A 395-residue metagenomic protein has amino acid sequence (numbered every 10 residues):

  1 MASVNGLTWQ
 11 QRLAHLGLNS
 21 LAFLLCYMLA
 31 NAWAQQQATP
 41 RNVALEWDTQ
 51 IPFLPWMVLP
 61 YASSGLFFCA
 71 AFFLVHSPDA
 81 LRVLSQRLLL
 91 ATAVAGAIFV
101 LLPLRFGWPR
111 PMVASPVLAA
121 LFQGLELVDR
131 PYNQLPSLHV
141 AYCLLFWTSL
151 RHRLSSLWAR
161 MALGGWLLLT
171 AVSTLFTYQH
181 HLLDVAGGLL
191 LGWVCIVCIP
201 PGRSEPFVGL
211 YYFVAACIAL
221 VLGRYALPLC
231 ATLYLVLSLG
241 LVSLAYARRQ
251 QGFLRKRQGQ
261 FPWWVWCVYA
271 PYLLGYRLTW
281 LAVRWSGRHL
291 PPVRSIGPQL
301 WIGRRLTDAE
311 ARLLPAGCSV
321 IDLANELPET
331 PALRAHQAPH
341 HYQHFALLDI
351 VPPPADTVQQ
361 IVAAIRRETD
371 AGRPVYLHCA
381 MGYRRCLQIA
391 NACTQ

Functional and structural regions predicted by a protein language model:
M1-F67, F122, Q250-F261: N-terminal transmembrane-helix/juxtamembrane module of multi-pass inner/ER membrane proteins
L24-L25, A93-V100, G165-F176, A215-G223 (+1 more regions): Aromatic-anchored segments of alpha-helical transmembrane domains
N31-T49, L74-G164, T170, P331-A332 (+1 more regions): Membrane-interface loops
W56, A231-A335: Cys-based phosphatase fold recognition centered on the PTP superfamily
G65-A71, A141-T148, G165-S173, G192-V194 (+1 more regions): Hydrophobic, membrane-inserted alpha-helices
A71-D79, S149-S155, V194-R203, G223-R224 (+1 more regions): Structural signal for the C-terminal ends of transmembrane alpha-helices and the immediately following loop
L118-L125, W285-L377, T394-Q395: Cysteine-based protein phosphatase catalytic domain of the PTP/DSP
N133-L135, L168-C195: Interfacial helix-loop-helix junctions of multi-pass membrane proteins
